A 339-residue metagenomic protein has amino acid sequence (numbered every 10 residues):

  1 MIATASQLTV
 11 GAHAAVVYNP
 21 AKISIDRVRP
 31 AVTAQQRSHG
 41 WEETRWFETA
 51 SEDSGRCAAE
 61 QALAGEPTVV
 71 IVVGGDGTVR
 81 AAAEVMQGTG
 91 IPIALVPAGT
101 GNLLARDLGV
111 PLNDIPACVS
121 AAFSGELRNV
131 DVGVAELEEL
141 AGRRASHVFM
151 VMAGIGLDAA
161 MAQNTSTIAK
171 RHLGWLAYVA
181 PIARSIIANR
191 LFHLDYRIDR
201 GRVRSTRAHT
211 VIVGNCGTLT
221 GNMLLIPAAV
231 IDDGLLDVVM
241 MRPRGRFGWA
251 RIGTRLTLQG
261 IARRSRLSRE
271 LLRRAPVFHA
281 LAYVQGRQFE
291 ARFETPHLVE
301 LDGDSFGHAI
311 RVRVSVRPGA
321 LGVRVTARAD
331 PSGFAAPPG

Functional and structural regions predicted by a protein language model:
M1-V70, R80, S120, D330-G339: ATP/NTP phosphate-donor binding region
I2-A5, I198-R200, V230-I231, M240-G339: ATP/nucleoside-binding phosphotransfer catalytic cores, i.e., glycine-rich phosphate-binding loops
T49, Q87-P92, A98-T210: Catalytic core of DAGKc-family lipid kinases
G55, G77-A82, G101-L103, V130: Short glycine/serine/threonine-rich phosphate/pyrophosphate-binding segments that cradle anionic phosphate groups
V73-G75, A98-G99: Glycine-rich beta-strand-to-loop/alpha-helix junction loops that act as flexible
D76, V211: Short conserved active-site loop signatures built around small residues
G154, D158, I212-A228, S305: Glycine-rich phosphate/pyrophosphate-binding beta-alpha loops
A169-A177, G221-N222, P227-R251: Gly/Ser/Thr-rich active-site loops/lids in small-molecule metabolic enzymes that frequently grip phosphoryl groups
